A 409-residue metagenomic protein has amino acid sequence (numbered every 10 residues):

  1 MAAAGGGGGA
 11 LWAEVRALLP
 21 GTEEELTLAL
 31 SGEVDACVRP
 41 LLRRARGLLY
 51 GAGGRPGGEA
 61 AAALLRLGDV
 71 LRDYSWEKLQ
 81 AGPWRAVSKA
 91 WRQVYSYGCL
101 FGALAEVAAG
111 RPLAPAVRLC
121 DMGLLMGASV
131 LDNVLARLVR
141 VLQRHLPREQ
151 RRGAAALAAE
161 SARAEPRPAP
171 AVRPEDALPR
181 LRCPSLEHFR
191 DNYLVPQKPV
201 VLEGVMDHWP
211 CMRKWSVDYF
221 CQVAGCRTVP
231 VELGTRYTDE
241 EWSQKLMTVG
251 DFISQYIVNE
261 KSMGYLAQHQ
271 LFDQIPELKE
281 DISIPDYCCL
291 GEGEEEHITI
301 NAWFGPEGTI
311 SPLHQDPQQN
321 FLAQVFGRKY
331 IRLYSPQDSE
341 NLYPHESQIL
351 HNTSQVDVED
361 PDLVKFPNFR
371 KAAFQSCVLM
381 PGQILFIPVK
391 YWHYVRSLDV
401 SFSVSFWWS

Functional and structural regions predicted by a protein language model:
A2-I384, W392-S409: N-terminal accessory scaffold of Fe(II)-dependent oxygenases
